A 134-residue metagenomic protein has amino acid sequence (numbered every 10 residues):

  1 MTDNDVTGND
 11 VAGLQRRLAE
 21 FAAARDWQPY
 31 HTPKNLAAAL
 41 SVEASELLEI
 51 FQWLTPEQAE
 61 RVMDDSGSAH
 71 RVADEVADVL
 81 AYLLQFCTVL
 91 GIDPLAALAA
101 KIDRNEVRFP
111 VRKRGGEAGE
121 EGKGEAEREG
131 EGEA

Functional and structural regions predicted by a protein language model:
M1-A134: Flexible "arm" and connector segments at domain edges
